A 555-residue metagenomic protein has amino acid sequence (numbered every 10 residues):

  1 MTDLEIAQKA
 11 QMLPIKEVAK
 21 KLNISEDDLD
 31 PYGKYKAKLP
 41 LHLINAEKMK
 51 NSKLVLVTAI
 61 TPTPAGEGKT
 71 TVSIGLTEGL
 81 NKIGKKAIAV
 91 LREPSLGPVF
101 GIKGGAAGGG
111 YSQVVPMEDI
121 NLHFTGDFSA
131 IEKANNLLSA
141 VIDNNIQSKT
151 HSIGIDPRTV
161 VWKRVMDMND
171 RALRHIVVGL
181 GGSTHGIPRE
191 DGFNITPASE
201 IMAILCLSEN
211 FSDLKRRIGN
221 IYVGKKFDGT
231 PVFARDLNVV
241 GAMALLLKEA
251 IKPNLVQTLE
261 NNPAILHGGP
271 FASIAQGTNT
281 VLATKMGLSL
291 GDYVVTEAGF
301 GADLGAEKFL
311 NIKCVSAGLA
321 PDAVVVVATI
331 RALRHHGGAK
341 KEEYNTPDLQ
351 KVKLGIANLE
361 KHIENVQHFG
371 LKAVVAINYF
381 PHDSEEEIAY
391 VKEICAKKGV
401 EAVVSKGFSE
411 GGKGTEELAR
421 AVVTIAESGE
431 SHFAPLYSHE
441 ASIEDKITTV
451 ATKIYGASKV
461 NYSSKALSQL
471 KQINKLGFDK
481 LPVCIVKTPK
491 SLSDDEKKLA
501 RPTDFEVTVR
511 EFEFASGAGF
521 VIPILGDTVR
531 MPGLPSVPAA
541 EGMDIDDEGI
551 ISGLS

Functional and structural regions predicted by a protein language model:
M1-S555: Flexible phosphate-sensing "switch/lid" loops adjacent to ATP/NTP-binding sites across phosphate-transfer
